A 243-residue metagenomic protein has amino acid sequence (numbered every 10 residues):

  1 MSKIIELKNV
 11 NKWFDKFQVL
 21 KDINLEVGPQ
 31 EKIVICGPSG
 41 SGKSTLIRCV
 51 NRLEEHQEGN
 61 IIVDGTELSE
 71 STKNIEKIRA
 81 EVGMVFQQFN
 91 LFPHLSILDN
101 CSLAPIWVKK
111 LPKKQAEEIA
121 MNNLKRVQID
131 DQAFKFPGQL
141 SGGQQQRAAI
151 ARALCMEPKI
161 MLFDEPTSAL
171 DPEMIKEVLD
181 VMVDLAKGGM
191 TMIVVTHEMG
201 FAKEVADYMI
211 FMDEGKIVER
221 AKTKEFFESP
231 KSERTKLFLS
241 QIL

Functional and structural regions predicted by a protein language model:
M1-S2, L243: Absolute protein N-terminus
K3-T223: ABC family nucleotide-binding domain
E214, V218-L243: C-terminal boundary and immediately downstream tail of ABC-type ATPase nucleotide-binding domains
